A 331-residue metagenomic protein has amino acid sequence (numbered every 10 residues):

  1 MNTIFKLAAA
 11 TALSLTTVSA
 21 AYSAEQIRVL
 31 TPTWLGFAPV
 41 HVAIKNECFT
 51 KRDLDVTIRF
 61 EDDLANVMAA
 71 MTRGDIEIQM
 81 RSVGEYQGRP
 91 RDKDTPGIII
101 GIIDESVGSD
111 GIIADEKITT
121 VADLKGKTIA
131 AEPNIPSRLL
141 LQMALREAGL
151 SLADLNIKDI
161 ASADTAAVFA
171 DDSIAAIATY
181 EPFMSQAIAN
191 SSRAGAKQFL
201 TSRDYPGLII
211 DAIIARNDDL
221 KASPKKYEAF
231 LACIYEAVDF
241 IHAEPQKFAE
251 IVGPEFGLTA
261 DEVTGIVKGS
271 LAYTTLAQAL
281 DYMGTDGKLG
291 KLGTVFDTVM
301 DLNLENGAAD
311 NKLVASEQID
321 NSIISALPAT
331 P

Functional and structural regions predicted by a protein language model:
M1-A8: Bacterial N-terminal signal peptides that target proteins for export
A8-T16: Bacterial N-terminal signal peptides
V18-A24: Sec/Tat signal peptide C-region and signal peptidase I cleavage site
E25-A161, A166-V168, A175-E181, K197-T201 (+1 more regions): Short, glycine-/small- and polar/acidic-enriched structural segments that line small-molecule recognition paths
K45, T50, R146, A189 (+2 more regions): Short polybasic/polar patches that bind polyanions
S82-E85, K158, A163-G257: Pocket-lining segment of extracytoplasmic ligand-binding domains
A222-N306: Secondary-structure end/capping motifs
F296-P331: Conserved C-terminal helix/tail region of periplasmic/extracytoplasmic solute-binding proteins
